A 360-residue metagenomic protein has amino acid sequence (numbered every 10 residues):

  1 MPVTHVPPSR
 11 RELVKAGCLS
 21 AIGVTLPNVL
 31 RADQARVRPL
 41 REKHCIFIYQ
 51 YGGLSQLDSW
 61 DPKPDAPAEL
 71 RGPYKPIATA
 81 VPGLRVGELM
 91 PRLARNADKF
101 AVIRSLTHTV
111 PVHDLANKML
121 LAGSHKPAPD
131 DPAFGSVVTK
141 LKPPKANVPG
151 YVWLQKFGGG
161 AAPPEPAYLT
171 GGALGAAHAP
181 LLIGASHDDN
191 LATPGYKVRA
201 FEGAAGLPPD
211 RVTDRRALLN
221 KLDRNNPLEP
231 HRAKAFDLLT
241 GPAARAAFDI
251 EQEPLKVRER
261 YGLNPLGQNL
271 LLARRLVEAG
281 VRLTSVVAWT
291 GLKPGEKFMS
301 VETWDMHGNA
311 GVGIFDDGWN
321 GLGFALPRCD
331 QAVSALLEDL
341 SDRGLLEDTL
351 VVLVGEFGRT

Functional and structural regions predicted by a protein language model:
M1-T360: Ligand-binding pockets and gating/stacking loops
